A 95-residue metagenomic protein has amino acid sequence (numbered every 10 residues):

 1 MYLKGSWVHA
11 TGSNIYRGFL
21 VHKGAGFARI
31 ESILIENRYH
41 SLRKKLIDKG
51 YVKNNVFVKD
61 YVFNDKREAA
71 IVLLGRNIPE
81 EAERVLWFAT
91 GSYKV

Functional and structural regions predicted by a protein language model:
M1-V95: Intrinsically disordered, charged low-complexity linkers and terminal tails that flank or connect structured domains
